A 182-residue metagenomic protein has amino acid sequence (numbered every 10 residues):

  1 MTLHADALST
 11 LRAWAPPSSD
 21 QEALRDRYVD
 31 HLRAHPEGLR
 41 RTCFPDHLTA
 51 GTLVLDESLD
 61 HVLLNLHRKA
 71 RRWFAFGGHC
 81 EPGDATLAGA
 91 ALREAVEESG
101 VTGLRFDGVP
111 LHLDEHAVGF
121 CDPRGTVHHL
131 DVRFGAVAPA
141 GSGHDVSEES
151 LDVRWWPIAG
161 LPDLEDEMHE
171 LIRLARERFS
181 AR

Functional and structural regions predicted by a protein language model:
M1-R27, S99: Predominantly extracellular/luminal regions of secreted and cell-surface proteins, especially disulfide-bonded
A15-G51: Acidic, metal-coordinating catalytic segment for phosphate/diphosphate chemistry, firing primarily on the Nudix
L39-A75: N-terminal strand-loop-strand
A50, D60, L130-V132, L151: Change "...and in nucleic-acid phosphodiester-cleaving endonucleases..." to "...and in nucleic-acid processing enzymes
V54, G135-V137, P157: Short, well-ordered beta-strand micro-motif
D60-V101, A159: Conserved Nudix-box catalytic region and its N-terminal flanking loop in Nudix hydrolases and closely related
G100-S142: Active-site segment of metal-dependent pyrophosphate-handling enzymes, primarily the Nudix hydrolase catalytic core
R133, H144-L174: NUDIX/MutT-family hydrolases
